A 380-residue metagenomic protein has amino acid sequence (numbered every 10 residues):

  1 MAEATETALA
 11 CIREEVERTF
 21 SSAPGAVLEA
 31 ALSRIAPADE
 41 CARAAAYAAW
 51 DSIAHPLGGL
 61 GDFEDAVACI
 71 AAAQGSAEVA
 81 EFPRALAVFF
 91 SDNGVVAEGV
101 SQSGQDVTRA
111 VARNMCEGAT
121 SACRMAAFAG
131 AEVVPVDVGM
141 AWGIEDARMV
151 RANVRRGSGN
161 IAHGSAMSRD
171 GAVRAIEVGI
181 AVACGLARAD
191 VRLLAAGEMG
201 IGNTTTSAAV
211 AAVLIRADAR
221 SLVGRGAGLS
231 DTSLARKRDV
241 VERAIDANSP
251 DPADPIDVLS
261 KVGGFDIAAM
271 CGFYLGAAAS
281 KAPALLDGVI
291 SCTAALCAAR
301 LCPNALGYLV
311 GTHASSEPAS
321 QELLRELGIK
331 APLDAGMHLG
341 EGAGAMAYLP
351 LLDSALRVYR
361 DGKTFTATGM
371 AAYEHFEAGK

Functional and structural regions predicted by a protein language model:
A2-K380: N-terminal loops that bind phosphate or other acidic moieties and the adjacent beta-alpha structural core
